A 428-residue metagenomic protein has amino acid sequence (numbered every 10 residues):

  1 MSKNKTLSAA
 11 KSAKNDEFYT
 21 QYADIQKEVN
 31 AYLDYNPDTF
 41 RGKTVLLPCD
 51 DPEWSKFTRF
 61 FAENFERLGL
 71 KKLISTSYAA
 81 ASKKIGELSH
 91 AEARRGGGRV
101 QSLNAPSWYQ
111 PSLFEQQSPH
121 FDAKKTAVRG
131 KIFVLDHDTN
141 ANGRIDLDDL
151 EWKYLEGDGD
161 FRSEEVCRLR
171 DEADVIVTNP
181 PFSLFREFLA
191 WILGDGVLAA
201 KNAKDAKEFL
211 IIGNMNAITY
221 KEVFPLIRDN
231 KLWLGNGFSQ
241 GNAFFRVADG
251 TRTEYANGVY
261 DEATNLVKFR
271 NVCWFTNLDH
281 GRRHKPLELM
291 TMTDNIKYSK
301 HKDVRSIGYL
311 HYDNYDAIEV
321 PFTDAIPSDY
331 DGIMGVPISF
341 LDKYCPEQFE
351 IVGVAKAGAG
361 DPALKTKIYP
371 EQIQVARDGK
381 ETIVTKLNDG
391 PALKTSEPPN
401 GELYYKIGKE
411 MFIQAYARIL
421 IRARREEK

Functional and structural regions predicted by a protein language model:
M1-V177, P181-K428: Class I S-adenosyl-L-methionine-dependent methyltransferase catalytic core
